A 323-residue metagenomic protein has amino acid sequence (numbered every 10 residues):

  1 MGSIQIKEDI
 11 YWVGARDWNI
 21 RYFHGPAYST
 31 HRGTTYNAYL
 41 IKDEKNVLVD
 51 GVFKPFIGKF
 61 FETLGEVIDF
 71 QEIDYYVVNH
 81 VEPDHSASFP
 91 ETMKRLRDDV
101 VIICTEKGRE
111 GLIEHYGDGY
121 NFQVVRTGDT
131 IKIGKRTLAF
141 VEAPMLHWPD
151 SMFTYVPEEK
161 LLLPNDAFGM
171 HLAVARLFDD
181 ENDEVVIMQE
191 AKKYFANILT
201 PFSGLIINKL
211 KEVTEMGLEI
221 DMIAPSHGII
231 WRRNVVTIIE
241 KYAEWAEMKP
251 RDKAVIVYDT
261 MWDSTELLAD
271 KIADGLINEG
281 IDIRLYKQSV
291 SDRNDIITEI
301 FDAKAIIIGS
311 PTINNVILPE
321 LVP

Functional and structural regions predicted by a protein language model:
S3-E66, F153-V156, K160-P164, T265: Conserved beta-strand hairpin/beta-sheet module of binuclear metal-dependent hydrolase folds, prominently
I4-E8, D99-S151, N208-K209: Metallo-beta-lactamase
W18, I229, T312-N314: Short glycine-rich anion-binding loops that position phosphate/pyrophosphate groups of nucleotides and phosphorylated
E44, P55-I103: Active-site metal-binding motif and surrounding structural segment of the metallo-beta-lactamase
V49-G51, I73-V81, I102-E106, L162-D166 (+1 more regions): Active-site neighborhood of phospho(di)ester-bond hydrolases with catalytic His/Asp-centered motifs
F70, G217, I297-F301: A short, aliphatic-rich alpha-helical micro-motif
T137-P225, I230-R233: Metallo-beta-lactamase
R233-P323: N-terminal beta1-alpha1-beta2 submodule of the flavodoxin-like/Rossmannoid cofactor-binding fold
